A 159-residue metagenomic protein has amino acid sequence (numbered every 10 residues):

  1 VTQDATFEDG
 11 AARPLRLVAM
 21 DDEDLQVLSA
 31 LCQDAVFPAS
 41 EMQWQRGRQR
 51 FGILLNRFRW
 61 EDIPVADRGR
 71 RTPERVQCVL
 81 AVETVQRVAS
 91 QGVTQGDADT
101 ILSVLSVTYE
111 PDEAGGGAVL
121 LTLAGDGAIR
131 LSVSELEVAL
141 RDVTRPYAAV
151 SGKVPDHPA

Functional and structural regions predicted by a protein language model:
V1-G52: Long, hydrophobic N-terminal alpha-helical segment
Q26-D34, S90-L121, V138-R141: Intrinsic, low-complexity N-terminal interaction/targeting segments
Q33-R87: Short, well-structured hydrophobic secondary-structure segments
A39-G52, E110-G115, V119-D126: Short, low-complexity cationic-aromatic patches
R59-E61, Q86, T94, E113 (+2 more regions): Residues that cap or initiate secondary-structure elements
I63-V65, S90, L131, R141: Short acidic, gly/pro-rich beta-turn/loop elements at beta-sheet edges and active-site/ligand-binding grooves
V88-T94, D156-A159: A short, charged
T122-A159: Mixed-charge, glycine-accented linear interaction segment located at domain edges/termini
